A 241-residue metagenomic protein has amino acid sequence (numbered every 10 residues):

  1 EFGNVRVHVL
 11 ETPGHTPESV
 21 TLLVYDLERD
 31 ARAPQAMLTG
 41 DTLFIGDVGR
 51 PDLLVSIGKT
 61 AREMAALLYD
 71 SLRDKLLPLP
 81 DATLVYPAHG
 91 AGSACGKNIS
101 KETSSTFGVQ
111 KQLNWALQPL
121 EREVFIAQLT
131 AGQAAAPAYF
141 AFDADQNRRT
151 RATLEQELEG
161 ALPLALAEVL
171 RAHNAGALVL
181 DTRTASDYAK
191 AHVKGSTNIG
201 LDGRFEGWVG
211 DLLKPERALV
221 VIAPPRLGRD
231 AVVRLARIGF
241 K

Functional and structural regions predicted by a protein language model:
E1-V9: Glycine/alanine-rich phosphate-binding loops at beta-alpha junctions
V5, Q35-A36, L178, A218: Structural motif
R6, T16-A135: Metallo-beta-lactamase
T12: Short, contiguous alpha-helical
A65, P78-P80, A94-K241: Cytosolic catalytic domains that perform sulfur/thiol-centered chemistry
